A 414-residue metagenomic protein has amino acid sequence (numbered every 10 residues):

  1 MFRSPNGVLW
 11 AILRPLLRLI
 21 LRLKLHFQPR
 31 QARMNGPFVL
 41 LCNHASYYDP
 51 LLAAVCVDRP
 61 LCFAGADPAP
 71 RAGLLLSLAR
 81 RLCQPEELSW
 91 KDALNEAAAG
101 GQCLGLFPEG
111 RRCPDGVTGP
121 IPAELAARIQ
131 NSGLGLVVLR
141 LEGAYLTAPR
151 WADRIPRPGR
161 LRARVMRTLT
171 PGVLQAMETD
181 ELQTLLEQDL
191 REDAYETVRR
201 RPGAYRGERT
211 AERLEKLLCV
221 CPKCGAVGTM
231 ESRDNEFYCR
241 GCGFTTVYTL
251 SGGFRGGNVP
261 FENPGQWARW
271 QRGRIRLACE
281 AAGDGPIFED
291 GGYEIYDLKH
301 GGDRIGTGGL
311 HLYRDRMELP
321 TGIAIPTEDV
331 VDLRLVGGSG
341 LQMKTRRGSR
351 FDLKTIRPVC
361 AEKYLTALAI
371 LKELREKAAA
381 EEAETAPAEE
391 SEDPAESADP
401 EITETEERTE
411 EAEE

Functional and structural regions predicted by a protein language model:
F2, W10-A11, L17-T184, R200-R201 (+3 more regions): Soluble catalytic domains of membrane acyltransferases
F63, Y248, M317-P320, M343: Short hydrophobic/aromatic-rich beta-strand segments that constitute the beta-sheet cores of beta-sandwich/beta-barrel
R160-V227, S349-R375: A broadly conserved sequence feature marking short terminus-proximal activation segments in nucleic acid-centric
G207-N258: Cys/His-rich short segments
V247-C279: Anionic-ligand-binding alpha/beta catalytic cores of soluble enzymes and soluble regulatory domains that recognize
P286-A324: Conserved beta-hairpin
M317-S339: Phosphoinositide-dependent membrane-docking surfaces
V331-E404, E411-E414: Acidic, Ser/Thr- and proline-rich intrinsically disordered linker/docking segments of eukaryotic scaffolds
